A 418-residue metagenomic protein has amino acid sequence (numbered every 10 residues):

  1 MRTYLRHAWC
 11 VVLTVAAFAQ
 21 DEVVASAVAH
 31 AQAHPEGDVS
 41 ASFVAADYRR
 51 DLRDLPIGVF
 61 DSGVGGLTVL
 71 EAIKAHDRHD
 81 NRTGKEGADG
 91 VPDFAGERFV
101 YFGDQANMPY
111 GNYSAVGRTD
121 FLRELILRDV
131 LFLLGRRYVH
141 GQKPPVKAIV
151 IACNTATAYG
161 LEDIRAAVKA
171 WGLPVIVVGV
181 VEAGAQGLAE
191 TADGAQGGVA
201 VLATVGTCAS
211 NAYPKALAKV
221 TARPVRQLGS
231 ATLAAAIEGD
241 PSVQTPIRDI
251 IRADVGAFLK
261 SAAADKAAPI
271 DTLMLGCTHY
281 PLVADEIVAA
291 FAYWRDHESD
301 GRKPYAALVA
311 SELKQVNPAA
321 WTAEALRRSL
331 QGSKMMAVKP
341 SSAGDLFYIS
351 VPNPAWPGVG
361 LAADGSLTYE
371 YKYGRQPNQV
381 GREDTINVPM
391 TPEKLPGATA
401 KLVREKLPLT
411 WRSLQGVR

Functional and structural regions predicted by a protein language model:
R2-C10: Sec-dependent signal peptide recognition, specifically the positively charged N-region followed immediately by
W9-V12, Q186: N-terminal low-hydrophobic presequence detector
V11-A19: Hydrophobic h-region of N-terminal signal peptides that target proteins for export in Gram-negative bacteria
Q20-R418: Non-catalytic structural scaffold of enzyme domains
